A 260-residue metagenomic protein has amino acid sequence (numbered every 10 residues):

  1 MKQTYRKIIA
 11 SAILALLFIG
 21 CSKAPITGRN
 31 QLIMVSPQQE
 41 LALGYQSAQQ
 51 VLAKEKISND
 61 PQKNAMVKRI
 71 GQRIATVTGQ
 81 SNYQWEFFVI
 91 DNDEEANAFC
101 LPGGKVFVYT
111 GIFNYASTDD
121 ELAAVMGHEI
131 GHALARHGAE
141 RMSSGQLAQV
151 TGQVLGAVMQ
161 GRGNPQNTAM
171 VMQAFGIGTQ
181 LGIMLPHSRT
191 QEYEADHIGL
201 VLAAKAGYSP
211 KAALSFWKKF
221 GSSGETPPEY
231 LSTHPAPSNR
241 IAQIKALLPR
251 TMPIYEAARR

Functional and structural regions predicted by a protein language model:
M1-C21: Sec-dependent bacterial lipoprotein signal peptides
I8, C21-R260: A Zn2+-metalloprotease active-site environment signal
